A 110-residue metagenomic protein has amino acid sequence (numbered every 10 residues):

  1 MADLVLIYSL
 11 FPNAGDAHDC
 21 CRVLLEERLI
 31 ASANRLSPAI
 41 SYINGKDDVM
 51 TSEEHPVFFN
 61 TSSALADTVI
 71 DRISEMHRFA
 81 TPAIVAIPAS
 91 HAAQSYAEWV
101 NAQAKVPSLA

Functional and structural regions predicted by a protein language model:
M1-A110: Positively charged, small/polar-rich N-terminal and surface patches that mediate targeting and assembly and bind
